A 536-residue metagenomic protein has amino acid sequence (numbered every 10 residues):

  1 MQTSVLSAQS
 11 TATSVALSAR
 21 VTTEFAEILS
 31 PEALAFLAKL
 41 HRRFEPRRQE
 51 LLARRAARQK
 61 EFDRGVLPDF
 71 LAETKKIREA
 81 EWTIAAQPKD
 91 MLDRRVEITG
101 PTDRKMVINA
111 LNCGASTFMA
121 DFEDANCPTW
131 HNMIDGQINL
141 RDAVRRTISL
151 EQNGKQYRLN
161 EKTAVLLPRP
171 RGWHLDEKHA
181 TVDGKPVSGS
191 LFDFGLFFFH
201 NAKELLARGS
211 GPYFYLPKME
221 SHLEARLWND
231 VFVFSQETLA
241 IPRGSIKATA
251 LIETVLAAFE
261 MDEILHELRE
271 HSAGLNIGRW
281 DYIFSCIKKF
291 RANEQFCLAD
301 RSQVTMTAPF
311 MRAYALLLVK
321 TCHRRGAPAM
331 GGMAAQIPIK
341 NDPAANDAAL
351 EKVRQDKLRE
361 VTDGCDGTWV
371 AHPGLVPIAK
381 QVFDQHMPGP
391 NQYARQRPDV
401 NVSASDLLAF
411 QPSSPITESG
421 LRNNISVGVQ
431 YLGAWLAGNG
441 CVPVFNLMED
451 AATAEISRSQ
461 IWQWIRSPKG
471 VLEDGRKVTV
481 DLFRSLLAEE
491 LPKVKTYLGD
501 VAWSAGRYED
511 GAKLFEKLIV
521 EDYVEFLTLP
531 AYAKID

Functional and structural regions predicted by a protein language model:
Q2-D536: Expand to "…catalyze enediolate/carbanion chemistry for C-C bond making/breaking, isomerization, decarboxylation
